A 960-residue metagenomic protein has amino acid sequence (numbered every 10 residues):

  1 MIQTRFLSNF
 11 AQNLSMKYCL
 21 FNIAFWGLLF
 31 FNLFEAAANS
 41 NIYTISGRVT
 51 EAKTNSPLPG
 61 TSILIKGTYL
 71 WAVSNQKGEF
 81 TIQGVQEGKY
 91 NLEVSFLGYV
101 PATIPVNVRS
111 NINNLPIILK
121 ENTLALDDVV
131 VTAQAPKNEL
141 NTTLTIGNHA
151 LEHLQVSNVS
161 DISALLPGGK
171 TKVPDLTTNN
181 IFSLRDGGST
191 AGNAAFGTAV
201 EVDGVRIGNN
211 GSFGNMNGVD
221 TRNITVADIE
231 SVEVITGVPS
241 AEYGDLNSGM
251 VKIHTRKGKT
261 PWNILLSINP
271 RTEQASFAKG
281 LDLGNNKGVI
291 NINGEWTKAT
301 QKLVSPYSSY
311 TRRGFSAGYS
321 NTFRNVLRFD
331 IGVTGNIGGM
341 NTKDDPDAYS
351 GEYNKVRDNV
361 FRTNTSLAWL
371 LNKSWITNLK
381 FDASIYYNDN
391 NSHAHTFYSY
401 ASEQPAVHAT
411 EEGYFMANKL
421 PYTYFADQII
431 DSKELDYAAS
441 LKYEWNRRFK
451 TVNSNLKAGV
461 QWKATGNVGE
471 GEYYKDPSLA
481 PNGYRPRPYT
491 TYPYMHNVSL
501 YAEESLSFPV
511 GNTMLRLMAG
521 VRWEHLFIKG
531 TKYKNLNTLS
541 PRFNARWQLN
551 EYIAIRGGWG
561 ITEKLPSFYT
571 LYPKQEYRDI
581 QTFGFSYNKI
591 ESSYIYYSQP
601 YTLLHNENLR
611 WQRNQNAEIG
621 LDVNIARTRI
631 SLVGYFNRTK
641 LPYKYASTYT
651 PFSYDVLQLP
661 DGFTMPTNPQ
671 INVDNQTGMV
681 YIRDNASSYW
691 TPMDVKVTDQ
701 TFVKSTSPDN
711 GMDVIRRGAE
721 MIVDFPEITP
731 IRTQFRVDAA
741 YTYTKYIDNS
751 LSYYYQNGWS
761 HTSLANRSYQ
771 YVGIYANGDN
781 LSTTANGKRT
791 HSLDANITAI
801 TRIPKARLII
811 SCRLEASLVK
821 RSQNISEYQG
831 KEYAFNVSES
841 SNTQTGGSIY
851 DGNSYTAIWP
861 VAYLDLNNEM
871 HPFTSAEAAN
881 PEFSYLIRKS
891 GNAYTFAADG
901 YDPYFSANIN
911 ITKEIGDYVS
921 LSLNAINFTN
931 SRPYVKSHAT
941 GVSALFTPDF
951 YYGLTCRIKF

Functional and structural regions predicted by a protein language model:
I2-T4, E563, T639-L641, E815-G891 (+2 more regions): C-terminal beta-signal and adjacent terminal beta-strands/loops of Gram-negative outer-membrane beta-barrel proteins
T44, L265-K298, S305-Y386: Transmembrane beta-barrel wall of Gram-negative outer-membrane proteins
R48-T50, T54, T61-K66, S95-Y99 (+1 more regions): Short, acidic, small-residue-rich periplasmic hinge/interaction motif at the N-terminus of Gram-negative outer-membrane
G84, V205-T236: Short acidic/polar hinge/loop motifs at secondary-structure boundaries that mediate gating or recognition
L115-I117, T221-N263: A beta-strand signature from Gram-negative outer-membrane beta-barrel systems, especially the internal plug domain
S160, A164-R206: Extracytoplasmic beta-strand/coil segments of soluble accessory domains associated with Gram-negative outer-membrane
T322-I337, V356-T531, Q548, G718-E720: Face-selective signature of the C-terminal outer-membrane beta-barrel domain
V510, L659-Q829: Gram-negative outer-membrane beta-barrel transporters
